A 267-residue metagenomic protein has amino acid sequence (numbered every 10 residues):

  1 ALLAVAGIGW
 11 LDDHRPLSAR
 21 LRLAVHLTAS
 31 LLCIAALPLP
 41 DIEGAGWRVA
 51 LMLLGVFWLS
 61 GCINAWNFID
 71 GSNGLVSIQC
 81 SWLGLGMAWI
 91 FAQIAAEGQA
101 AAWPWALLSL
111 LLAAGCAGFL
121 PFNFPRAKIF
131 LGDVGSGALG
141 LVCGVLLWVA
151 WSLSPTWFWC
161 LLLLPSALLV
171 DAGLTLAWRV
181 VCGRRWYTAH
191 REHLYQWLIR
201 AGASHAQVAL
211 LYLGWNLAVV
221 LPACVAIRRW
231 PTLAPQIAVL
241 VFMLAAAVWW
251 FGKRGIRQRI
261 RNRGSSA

Functional and structural regions predicted by a protein language model:
A1-A6, H26-A35, C116, V220-P222 (+1 more regions): Hydrophobic core of alpha-helical transmembrane segments in multi-pass integral membrane proteins
A1-V170: "…together with the soluble PPM/PP2C metallo-phosphatase catalytic core" -> "…together with the soluble PPM/PP2C
L3, L174-Q207, N262-R263: Cytosolic, membrane-interface loops and tails of multi-pass inner-membrane proteins
V76-S77, V134-S136, S204-G214: Select subsegments of transmembrane alpha-helices in polytopic membrane proteins, especially boundary-proximal
W105-L108, T232-V239: Hydrophobic alpha-helical transmembrane segments
S152-S154, I227-L233: Transmembrane helix interruption/hinge and helix-loop junction motifs
L213-W230: Alpha-helical transmembrane segments and their membrane-interface junctions in multi-pass membrane proteins
W249-A267: Membrane-interfacial segments at transmembrane helix termini in multi-pass membrane proteins
